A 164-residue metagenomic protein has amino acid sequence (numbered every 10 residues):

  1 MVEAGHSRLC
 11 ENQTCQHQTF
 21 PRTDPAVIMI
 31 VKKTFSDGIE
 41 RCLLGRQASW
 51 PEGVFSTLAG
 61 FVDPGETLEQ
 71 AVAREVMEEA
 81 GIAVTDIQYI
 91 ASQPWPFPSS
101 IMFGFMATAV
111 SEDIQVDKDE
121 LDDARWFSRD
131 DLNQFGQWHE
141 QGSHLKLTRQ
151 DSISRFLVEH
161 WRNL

Functional and structural regions predicted by a protein language model:
M1-E3, P51-F55, K118-L164: Nudix hydrolase/Nudix homology domain
V2-G5, P94: Short, conserved beta-turn/loop elements at beta-strand boundaries and strand-helix junctions
S7-R8, Q13-S56, F61, A83-V84 (+1 more regions): N-terminal strand-loop-strand
V27, F103, D122: Change "...and in nucleic-acid phosphodiester-cleaving endonucleases..." to "...and in nucleic-acid processing enzymes
L58, V72, V76: Hydrophobic alpha-helical positions that pack around
E66-T67: Surface-exposed, charge/polar-rich loops and edge strands
Q93-K118: Active-site-adjacent beta-strand/loop module that shapes the phosphate/pyrophosphate-binding cleft
